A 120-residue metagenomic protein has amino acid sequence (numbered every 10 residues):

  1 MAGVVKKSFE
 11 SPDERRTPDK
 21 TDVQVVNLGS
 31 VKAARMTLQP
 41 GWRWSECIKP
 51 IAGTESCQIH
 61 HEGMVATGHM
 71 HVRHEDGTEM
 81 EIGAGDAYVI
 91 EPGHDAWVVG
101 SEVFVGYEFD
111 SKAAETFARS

Functional and structural regions predicted by a protein language model:
M1-T37, S45-E46: A short, N-terminal "cap"/entry segment at the start of jelly-roll beta-barrel domains of the cupin/DSBH fold
N27, W42-C57: Catalytic core of non-heme Fe(II) oxygenases with the double-stranded beta-helix
A34, T78-M80, V105: Short beta-strand segments
M36-L38, G63, Y88: Conserved GNAT-family N-acetyltransferase fold
R43-W44, G68-R73, A96: Short beta-strand segments in beta-sandwich/barrel cores
P50-D76: Glycine- and acidic-residue-biased ligand/ion/polar-headgroup-sensing regions
H74-G93: Short acidic-glycine-tyrosine-enriched beta hairpin
E91-F117: Ligand-binding loop in jelly-roll beta-barrel domains
